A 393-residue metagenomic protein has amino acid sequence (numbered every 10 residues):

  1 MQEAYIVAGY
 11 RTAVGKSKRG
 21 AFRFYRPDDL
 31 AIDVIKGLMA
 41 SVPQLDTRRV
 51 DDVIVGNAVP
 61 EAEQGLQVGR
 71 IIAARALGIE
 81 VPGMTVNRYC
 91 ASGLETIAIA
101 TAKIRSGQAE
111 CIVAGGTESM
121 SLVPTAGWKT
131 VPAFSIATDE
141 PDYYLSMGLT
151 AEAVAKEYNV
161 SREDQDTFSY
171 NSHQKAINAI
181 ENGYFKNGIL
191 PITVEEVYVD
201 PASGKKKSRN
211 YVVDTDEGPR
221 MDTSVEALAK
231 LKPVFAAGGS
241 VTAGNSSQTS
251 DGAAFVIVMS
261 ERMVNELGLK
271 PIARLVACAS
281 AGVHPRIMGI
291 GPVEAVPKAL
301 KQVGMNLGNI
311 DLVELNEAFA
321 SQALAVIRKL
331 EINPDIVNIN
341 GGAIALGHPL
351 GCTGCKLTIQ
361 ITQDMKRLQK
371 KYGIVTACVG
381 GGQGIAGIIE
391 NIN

Functional and structural regions predicted by a protein language model:
M1-P27, T223-I290, E294, K301 (+3 more regions): Condensing-enzyme catalytic core mediating Claisen C-C bond formation in acyl metabolism
R11-A13, F24, D28-D33, Q44 (+3 more regions): N-terminal extracellular/periplasmic Venus flytrap/periplasmic-binding protein-like
K16-K18, T101-Y158, M221-T223: Glycine-rich loop/linker segments at domain edges
R23-I112, G116-A133, I189-V213, R286 (+1 more regions): Conserved beta-ketoacyl condensing-enzyme motif
Y25, N57-E110, D142-L149, D222-Q248 (+3 more regions): Conserved catalytic cysteine-centered active-site region of acyl-thioester-dependent Claisen-condensing enzymes
P27-P43, V68-I72, T96, M147-V154 (+5 more regions): Short, well-ordered amphipathic alpha-helical segments that serve as non-catalytic structural scaffolds within diverse
R88-T117, A155-F185, F255-R262, I327 (+2 more regions): Active-site-proximal alpha-helical scaffold in enzymes
